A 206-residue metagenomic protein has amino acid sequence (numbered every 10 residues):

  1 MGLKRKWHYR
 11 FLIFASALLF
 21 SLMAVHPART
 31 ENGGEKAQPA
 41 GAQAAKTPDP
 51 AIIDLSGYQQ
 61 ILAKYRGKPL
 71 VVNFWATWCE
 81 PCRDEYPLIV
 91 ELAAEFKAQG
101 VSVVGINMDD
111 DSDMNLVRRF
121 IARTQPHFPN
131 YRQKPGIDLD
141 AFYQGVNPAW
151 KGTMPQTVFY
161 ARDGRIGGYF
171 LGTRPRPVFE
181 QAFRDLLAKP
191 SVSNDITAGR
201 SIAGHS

Functional and structural regions predicted by a protein language model:
M1-I52, G168-Y169, V192-S206: N-terminal targeting signals for export/organelle localization
D49-L70, A93: A short beta-strand-turn-helix
I52-D54, N130-Q133: Short acidic-hydrophobic, aromatic-tinged amphipathic segments that line or gate anion-handling sites
K68-L70, W75-W78, D110, T153: Short pre-active-site segment immediately N-terminal to redox-active cysteine/selenocysteine motifs in thiol-based
V71-F74, C79-C82, I89, V103 (+1 more regions): Hydrophobic packing within well-folded, soluble alpha/beta domains
V72, S102-I106, P129-Y131: Rossmann-like NAD(H)/NADP(H) cofactor-binding core
D84-Q125, I137-Q144: Structural microenvironment flanking redox-active thiols in thiol-disulfide oxidoreductases
T124-P126, Q133-A182: Thiol/disulfide oxidoreductase modules built on the thioredoxin-like
